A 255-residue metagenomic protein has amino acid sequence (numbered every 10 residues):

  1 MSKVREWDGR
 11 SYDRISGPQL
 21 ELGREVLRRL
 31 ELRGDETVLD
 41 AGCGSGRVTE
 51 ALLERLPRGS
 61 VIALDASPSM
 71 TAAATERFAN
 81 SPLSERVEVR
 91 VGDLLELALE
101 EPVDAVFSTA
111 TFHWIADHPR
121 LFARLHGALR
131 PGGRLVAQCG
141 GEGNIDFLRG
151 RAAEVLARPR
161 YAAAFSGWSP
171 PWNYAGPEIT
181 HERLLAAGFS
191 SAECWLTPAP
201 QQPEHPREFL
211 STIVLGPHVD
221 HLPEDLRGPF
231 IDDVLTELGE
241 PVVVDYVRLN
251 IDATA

Functional and structural regions predicted by a protein language model:
M1-E36, R47-A51, M70-A73, R77: Conserved class I S-adenosyl-L-methionine
L39-A41, S45-E96: Class I SAM-dependent methyltransferase SAM/SAH-binding core
L95-V106: A short acidic, Gly/Pro-enriched loop at the edge of an enzyme's catalytic core that lines a small-molecule cofactor
A105-H118: A short SAM/SAH-binding and catalytic strip from SAM-dependent methyltransferases
P119-R134: A short glycine-rich, Lys/Arg-flanked "PGG" loop and its adjoining helix->strand segment in the class I
R134-P159: Conserved class I S-adenosyl-L-methionine
W172-A187: Short alpha-helix
S191-V242: C-terminal helical/coil "lid" or tail adjacent to the Rossmann-like core of SAM-dependent
